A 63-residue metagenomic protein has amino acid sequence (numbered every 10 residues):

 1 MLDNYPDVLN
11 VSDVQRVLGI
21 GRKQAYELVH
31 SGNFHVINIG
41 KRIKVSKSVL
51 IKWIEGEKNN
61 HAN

Functional and structural regions predicted by a protein language model:
M1-Q24: Polyanion-binding surface elements
L2, N33, H61-N63: Glycine-rich loops and low-complexity Gly/Arg-rich segments that provide flexible linkers or classic glycine-based
D3, V29-H30, E55: Alpha-helix boundary recognition
L9-Q15, I37-G40, H61-N63: Intrinsic disorder/low-complexity detector
R16-K44: Major-groove DNA-recognition helix of helix-turn-helix-type DNA-binding domains
Q24, V49-L50: Short, well-ordered alpha-helical scaffold segment located in the soluble/lumenal catalytic or ligand-binding core
L50-N63: A short, Lys/Arg-enriched interface patch at domain edges and termini
